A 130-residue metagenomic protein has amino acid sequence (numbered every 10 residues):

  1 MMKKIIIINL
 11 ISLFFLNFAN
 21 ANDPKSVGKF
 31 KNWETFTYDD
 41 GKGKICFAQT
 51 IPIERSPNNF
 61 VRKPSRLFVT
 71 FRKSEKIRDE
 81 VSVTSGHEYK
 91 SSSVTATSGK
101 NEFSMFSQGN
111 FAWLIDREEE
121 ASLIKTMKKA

Functional and structural regions predicted by a protein language model:
M1-M2: N-terminal secretory signal peptides that target proteins for export/translocation
I5-N17: Sec-dependent N-terminal signal peptides
A21-A130: A generic "folded-domain core" signal
